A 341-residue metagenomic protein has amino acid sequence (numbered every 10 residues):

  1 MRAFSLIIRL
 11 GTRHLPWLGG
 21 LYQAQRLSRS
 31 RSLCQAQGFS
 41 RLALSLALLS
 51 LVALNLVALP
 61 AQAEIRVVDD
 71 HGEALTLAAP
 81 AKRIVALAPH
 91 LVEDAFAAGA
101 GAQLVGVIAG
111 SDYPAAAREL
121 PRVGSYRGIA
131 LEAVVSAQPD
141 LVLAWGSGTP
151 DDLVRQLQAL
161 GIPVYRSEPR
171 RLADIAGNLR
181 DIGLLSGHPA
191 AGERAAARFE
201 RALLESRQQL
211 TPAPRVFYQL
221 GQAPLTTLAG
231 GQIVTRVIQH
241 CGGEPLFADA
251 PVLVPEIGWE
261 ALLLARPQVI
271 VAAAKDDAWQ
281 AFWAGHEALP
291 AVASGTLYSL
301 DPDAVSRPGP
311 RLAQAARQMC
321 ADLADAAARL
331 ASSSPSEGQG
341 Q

Functional and structural regions predicted by a protein language model:
A43-A58: Bacterial N-terminal signal peptides
E64-V67, E73-A74, D140-L141, W145 (+3 more regions): Extracytoplasmic substrate-binding proteins
D70-G72, V123-E132, G148, A250-W259: Short helix-initiation/N-cap motifs at beta->coil->alpha
K82-A137, L141-S147, L246: A short, structured surface patch at a secondary-structure boundary
G110-Y113, T227-L253: Alpha-helical, coiled-coil/dimerization segments enriched in small aliphatic residues
L131-Q138, L160, E256-R266: Short helices/loops that flank or line small-molecule/ion binding pockets
